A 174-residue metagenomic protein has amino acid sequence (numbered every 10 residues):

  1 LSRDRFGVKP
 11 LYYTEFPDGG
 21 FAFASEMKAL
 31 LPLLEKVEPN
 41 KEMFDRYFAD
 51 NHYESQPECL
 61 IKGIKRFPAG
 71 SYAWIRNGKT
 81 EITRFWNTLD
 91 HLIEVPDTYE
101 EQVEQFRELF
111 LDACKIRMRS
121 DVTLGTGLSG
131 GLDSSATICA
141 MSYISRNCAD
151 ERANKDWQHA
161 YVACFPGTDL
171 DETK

Functional and structural regions predicted by a protein language model:
L1-K174: Cysteine-centered catalytic environments shared across enzyme families
